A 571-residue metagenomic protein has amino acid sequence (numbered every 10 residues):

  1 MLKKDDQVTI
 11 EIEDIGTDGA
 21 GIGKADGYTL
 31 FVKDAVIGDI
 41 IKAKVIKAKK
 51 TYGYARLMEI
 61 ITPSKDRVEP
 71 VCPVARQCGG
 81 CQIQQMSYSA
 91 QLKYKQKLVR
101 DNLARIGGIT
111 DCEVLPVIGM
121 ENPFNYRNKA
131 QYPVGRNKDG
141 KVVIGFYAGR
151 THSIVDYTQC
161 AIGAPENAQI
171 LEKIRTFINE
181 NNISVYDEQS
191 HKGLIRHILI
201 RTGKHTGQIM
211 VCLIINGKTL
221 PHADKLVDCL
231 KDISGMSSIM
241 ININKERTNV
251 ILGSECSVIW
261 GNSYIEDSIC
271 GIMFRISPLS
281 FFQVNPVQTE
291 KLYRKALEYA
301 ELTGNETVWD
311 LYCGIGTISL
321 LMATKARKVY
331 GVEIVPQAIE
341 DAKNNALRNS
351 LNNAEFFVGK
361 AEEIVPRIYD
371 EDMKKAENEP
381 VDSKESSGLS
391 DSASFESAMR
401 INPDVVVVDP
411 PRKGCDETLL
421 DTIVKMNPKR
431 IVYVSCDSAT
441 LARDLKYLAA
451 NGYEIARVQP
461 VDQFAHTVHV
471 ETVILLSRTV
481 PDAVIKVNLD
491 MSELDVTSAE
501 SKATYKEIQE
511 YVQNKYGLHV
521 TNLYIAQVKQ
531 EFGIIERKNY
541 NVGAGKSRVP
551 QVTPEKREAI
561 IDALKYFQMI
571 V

Functional and structural regions predicted by a protein language model:
M1-P70, V74, E363: Terminal RNA-binding accessory module
L2-D6, T17, H222-I233, S237-E500 (+1 more regions): Rossmann-like S-adenosyl-L-methionine
M58-P70, R76-V185: Extended interfacial segments that mediate partner engagement and assembly in macromolecular machines
I154-L194, G217-I243: Internal alpha/beta scaffold segment
I200, G207-N216, M273-S277, V405: Short, aliphatic-rich beta-strand segments
T504-Y516, A526-F532: DNA-recognition alpha helix
E536-G545: Short Lys/Arg-enriched helix C-cap and helix-to-coil transition segments that create basic nucleic-acid-contact patches
Q551-V571: Phospho-regulated, low-complexity intrinsically disordered regions of nuclear gene-regulatory and chromatin-associated
